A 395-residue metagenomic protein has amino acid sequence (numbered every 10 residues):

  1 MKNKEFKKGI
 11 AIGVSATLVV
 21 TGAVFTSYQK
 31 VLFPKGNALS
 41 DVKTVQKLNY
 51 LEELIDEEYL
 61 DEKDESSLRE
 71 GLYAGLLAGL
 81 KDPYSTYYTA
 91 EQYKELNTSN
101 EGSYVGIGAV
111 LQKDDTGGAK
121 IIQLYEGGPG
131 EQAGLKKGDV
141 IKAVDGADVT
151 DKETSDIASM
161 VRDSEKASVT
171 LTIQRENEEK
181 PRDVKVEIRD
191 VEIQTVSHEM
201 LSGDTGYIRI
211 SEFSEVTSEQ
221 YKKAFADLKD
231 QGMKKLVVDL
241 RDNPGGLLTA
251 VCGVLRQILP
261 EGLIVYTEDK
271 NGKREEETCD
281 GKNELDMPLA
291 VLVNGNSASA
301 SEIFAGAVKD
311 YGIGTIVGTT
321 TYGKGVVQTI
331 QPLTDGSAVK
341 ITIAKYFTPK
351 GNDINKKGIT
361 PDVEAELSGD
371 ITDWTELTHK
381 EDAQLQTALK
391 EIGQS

Functional and structural regions predicted by a protein language model:
K2-D115, K136, A143-V144, V149 (+8 more regions): Intrinsically disordered, Ser/Thr/Pro/Gly-rich linkers and terminal tails that flank and connect PDZ domains
K2-N3, S40, K120-Q123, E131-A133 (+4 more regions): Cleft-lining beta-strand/loop regions that shape enzyme active-site pockets
G138-V140, S337: Structural motif
K142-A143, K340: Hydrophobic beta-strand signal
Q328-P332, V339-T372: Conserved P-loop NTPase
